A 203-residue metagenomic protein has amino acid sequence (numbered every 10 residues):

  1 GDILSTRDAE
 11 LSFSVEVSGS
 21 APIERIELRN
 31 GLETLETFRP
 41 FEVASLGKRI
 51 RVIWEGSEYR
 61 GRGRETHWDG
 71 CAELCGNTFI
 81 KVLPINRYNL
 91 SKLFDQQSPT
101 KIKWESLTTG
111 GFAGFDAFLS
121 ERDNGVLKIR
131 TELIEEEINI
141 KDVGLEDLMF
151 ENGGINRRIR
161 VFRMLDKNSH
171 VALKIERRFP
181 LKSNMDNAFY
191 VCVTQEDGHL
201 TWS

Functional and structural regions predicted by a protein language model:
G1-S203: C-terminal functional module detector
